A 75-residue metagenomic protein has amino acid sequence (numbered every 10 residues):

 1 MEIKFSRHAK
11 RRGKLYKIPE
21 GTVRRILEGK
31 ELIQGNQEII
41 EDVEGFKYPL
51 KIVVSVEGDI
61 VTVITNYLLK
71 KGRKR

Functional and structural regions predicted by a protein language model:
M1-R75: Ribonuclease/tRNase effector modules and their secretory precursors
